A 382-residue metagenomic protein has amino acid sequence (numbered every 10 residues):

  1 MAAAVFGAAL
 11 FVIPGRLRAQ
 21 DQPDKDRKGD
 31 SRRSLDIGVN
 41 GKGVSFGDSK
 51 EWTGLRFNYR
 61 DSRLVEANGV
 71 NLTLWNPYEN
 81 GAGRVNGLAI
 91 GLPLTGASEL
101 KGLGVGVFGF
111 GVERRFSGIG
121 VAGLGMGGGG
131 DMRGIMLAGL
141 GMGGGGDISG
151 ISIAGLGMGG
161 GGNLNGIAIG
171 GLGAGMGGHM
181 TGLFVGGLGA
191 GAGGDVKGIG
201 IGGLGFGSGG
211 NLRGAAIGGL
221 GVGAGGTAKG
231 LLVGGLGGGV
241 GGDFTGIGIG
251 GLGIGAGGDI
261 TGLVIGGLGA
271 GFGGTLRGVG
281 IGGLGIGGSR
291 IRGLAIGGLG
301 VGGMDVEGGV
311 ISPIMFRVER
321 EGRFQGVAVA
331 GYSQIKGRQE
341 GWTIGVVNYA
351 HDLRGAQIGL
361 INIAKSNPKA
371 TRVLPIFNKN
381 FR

Functional and structural regions predicted by a protein language model:
M1, A19-Q20: Initiator methionine at the very start of the polypeptide chain
A2-V12: Bacterial N-terminal signal peptides
I13-A19: Sec/Tat signal peptide C-region and signal peptidase I cleavage site
D21-R382: Surface-exposed, glycine- and small/polar-enriched segments that build interaction surfaces at terminal
